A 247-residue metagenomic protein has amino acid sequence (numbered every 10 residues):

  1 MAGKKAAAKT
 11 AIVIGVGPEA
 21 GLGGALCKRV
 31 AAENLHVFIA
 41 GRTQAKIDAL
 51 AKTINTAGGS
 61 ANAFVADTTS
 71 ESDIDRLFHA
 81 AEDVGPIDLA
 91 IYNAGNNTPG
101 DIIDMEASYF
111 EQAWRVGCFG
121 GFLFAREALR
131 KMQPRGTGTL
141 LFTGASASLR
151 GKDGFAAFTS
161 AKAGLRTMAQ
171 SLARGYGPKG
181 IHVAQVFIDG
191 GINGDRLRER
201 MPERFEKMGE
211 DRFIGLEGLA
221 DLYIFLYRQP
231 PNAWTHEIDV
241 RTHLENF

Functional and structural regions predicted by a protein language model:
A2-F38: Canonical Rossmann dinucleotide-binding motif of NAD(H)/NADP(H)-dependent dehydrogenases/reductases, specifically
A7-K9, G59-S60, P86-D88, D101 (+2 more regions): Active-site loop of short-chain dehydrogenase/reductase
G15-G17, T139-G164, A169-Q170, R174-G177 (+1 more regions): Catalytic loop of short-chain dehydrogenase/reductase
N34-A49: Conserved glycine-rich Rossmann-like NAD(P)H-binding loop of the short-chain dehydrogenase/reductase
T56-S72: Rossmann-fold cofactor-recognition segment
N96, I103-F122, L141, L165: Catalytic Tyr-X3-Lys loop
A125-R126, Q170: A short, exposed helix-loop element centered on a Lys and neighboring polar residues
P178-G190, P202-F247: C-terminal helical subdomain
